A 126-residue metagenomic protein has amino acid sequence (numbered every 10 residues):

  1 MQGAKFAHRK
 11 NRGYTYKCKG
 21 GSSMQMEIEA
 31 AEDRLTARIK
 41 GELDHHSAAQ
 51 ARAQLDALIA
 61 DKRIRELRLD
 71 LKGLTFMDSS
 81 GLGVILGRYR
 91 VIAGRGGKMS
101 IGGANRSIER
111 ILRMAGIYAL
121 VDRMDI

Functional and structural regions predicted by a protein language model:
Q2-T75, R90-I126: STAS-like cytosolic regulatory interaction modules
D78: Conserved G/P- and acidic residue-centered "switch" motifs that form tight phosphate/ATP-binding loops in soluble
I85-Y89: Histidine-anchored nucleotide/phosphate-binding helix
